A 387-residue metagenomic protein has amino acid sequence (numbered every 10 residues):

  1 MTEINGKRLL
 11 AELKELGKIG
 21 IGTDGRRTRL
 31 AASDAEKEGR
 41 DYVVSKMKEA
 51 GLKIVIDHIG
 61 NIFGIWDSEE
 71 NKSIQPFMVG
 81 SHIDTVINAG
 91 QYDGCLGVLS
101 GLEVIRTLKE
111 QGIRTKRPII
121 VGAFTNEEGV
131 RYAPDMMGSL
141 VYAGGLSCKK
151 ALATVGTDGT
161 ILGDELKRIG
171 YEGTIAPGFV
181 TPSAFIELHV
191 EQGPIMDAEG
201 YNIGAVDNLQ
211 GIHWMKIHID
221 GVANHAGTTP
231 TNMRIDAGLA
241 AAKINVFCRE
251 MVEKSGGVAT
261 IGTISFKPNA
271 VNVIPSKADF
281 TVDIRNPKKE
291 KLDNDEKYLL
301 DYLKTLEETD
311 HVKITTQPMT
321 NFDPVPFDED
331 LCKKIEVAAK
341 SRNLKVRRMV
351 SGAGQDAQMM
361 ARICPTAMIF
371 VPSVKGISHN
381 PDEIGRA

Functional and structural regions predicted by a protein language model:
E3-A89, L108: Acidic/His- and Gly-rich active-site-bordering loop/insert found across diverse amide/peptide-bond hydrolases
G6-G22, G80-S81, K345-R386: Zn-dependent metallopeptidase/amidohydrolase metal-coordination segment
R29-A31, G262-N269, T281-K288, K313-C332 (+1 more regions): A short beta-alpha structural unit
D57, R114-P118, G173-G178, T228 (+3 more regions): Flexible, glycine/charged-enriched surface loops at secondary-structure junctions
G60-I62, I83-T85, I119-V130, Q192 (+4 more regions): Acidic, glycine-rich active-site loops and adjacent beta-strand->loop/helix elements that engage anionic groups
Q75-N88, D220-A226, R342, K375-S378: Glycine/charged-rich beta-loop-alpha catalytic/anionic-binding loops adjacent to active sites
T85-D158: A generic, well-ordered mixed alpha/beta core segment in the N-terminal half of proteins
N126-E127, R131-E290: Midchain, well-structured core segments that form catalytic/ion-binding scaffolds
